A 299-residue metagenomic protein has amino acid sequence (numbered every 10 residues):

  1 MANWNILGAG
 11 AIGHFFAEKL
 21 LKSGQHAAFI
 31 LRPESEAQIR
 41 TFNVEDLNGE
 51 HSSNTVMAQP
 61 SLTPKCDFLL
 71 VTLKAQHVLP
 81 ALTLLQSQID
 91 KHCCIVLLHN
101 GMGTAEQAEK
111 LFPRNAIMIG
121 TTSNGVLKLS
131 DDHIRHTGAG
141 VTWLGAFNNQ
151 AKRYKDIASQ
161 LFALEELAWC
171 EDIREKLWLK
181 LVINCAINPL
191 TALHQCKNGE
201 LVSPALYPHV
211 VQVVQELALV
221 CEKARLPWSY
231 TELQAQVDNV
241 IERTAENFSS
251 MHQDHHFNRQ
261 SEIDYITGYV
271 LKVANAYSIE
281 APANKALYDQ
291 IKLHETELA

Functional and structural regions predicted by a protein language model:
M1-N54: NAD(P)+-binding Rossmann beta1-loop-alpha1 motif at the extreme N-terminus of oxidoreductases
W4, H26-A28, I95, I117 (+1 more regions): Hydrophobic anchor at the start of a short beta-strand that flanks the dinucleotide cofactor-binding loop
F16, L47-H133: Rossmann-like NAD(P)(H) cofactor-binding subdomain of soluble oxidoreductases
F29-R32, L144, L271: Short internal beta-strands
P64, T104-K176: Rossmann-fold dinucleotide-binding core
H133-T142, A192-L201, N247-F257: Helix-loop-beta segment of a Rossmann-like dinucleotide-binding subdomain
F162, V211, Q215-A299: NAD(P)-dependent Rossmann-like dehydrogenase/reductase catalytic/cofactor-binding core
R174-A218: Active-site-proximal catalytic alpha-helix in oxidoreductases
